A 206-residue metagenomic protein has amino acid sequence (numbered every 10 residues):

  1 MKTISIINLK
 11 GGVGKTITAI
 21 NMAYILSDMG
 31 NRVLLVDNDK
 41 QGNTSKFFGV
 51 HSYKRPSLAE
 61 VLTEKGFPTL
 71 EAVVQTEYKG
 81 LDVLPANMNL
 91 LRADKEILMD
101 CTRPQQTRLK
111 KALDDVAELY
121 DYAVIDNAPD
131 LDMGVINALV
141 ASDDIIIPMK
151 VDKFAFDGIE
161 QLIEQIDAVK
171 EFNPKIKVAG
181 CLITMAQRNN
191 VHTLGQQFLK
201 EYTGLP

Functional and structural regions predicted by a protein language model:
M1-P206: P-loop NTP-binding core
